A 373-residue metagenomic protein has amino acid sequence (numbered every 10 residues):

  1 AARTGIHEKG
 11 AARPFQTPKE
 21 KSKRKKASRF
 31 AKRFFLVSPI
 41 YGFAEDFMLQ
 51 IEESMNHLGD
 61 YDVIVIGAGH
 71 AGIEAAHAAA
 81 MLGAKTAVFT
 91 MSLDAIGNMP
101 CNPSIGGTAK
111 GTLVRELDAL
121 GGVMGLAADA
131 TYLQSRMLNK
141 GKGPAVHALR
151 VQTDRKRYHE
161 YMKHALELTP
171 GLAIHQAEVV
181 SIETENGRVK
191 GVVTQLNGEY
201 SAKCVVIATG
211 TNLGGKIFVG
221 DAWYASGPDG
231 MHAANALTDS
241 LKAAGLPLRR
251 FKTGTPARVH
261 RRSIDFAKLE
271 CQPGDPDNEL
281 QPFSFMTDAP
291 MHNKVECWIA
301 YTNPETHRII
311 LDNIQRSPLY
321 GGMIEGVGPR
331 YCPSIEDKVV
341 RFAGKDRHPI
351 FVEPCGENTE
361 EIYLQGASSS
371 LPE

Functional and structural regions predicted by a protein language model:
A2-T4, A12: Short linear motifs in low-complexity or flexible loops
E8, A31, G42-A44: Short hydrophobic alpha-helical segments enriched in small aliphatic residues
G10-R13, S22-L36, E53: Positively charged N-terminal leader segments that act as targeting/secretion signals
H57-A71: Beta1/beta-strand and adjacent pyrophosphate-binding region of the FAD-binding site in flavoprotein oxidoreductases
D60, H77-S181, A208-P228, H232-L237 (+2 more regions): Conserved N-terminal/central alpha/beta ligand/cofactor-binding core
I66, T194, I207-A208: Redox-cofactor binding/interface segments in oxidoreductases and associated redox assembly factors
Q195-C204: Core beta-strand elements of the Rossmann-like FAD/NAD(P) dinucleotide-binding domain in flavoenzyme oxidoreductases
L280-I324, D346-E373: Conserved FAD/dinucleotide-binding core of flavoprotein oxidoreductases
